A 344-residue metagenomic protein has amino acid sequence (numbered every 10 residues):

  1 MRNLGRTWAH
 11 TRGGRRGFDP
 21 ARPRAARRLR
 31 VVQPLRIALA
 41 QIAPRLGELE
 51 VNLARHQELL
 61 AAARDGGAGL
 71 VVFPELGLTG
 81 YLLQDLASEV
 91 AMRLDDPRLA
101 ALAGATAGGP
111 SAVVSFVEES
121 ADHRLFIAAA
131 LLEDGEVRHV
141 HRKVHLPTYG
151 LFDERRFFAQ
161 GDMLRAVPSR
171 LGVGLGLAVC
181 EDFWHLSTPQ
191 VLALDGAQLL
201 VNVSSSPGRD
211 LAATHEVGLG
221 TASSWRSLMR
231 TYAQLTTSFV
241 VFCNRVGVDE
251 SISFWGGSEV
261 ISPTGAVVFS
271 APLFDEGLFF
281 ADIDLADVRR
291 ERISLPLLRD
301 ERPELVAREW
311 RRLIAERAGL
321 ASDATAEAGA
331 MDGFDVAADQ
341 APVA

Functional and structural regions predicted by a protein language model:
R27-G69, V201: N-terminal active-site segment of His-dependent metallophosphoesterases
L49, E58-V144, S206-T231, L235-S238: Cys-nucleophile CN-hydrolase/nitrilase-fold catalytic domain and related Cys-dependent amidase chemistry that acts on
L94-P97, S120-L228, S294-L297: Active-site catalytic loop in hydrolytic enzyme cores
L94-V114, C180-L278: CN hydrolase (nitrilase-like) catalytic-core segments centered on the catalytic cysteine and neighboring Lys/Glu
V114-F116, I127-L131, R165, S258-V260 (+1 more regions): Short beta-strand scaffold segments in enzyme catalytic cores
T231-Y232, S238-A344: C-terminal beta-strand edge segments of enzyme domains
